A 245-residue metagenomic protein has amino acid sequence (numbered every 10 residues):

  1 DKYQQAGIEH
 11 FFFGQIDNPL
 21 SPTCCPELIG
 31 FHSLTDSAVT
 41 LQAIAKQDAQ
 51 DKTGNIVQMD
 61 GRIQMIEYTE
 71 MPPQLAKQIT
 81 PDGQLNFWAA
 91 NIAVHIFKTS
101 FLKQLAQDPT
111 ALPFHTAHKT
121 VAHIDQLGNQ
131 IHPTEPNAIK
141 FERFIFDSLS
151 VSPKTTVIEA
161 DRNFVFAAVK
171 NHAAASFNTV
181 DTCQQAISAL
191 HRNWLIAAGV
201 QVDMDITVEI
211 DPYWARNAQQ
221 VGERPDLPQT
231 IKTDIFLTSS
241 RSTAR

Functional and structural regions predicted by a protein language model:
K2-Y3, G7-F12, L20-Q201: Catalytic core of tubulin tyrosine ligase-like
I16: Short acidic donor-binding/metal-coordinating loop in glycosyltransferase active sites
N193, V200-D203, V208, Y213: Metallocofactor- and cofactor-centric catalytic cores in central/energy metabolism, strongly enriched
D211-R245: C-terminal non-catalytic accessory extensions
